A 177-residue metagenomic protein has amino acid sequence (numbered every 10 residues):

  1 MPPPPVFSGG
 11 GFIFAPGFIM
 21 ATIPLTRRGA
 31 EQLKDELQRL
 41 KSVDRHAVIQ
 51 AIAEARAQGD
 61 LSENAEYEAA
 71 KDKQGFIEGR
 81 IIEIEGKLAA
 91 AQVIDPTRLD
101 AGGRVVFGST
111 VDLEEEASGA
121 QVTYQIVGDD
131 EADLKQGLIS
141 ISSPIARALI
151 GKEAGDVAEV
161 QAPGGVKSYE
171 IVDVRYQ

Functional and structural regions predicted by a protein language model:
P5-I82, Q177: Helix-rich terminal scaffold detector
F18, L33, E54, G86-K87 (+3 more regions): Preference for short coil/turn "hinge" residues that link or interrupt alpha-helices
R56, A90-V93: Elongated periplasmic alpha-helical coiled-coil
E85-L88, L149: Hydrophobic aliphatic residues
I94-Q177: Non-DNA-binding regulatory cores of transcription-related proteins, predominantly C-terminal effector-binding
